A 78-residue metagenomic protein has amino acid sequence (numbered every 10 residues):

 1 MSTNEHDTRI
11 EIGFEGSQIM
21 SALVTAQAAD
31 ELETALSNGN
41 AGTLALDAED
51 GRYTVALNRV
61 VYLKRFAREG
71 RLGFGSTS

Functional and structural regions predicted by a protein language model:
M1-S78: Eukaryotic intrinsically disordered, low-complexity regulatory linkers and tails enriched in Ser/Thr/Pro
